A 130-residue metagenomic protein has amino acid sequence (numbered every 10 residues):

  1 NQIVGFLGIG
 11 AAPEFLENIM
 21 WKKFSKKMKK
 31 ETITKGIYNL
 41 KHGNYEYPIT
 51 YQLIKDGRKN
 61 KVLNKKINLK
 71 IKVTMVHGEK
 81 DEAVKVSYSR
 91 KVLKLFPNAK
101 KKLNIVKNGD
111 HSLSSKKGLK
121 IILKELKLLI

Functional and structural regions predicted by a protein language model:
N1-I49: Hydrolase active-site cap/lid region
E46-K66: Active-site nucleophile elbow and catalytic-triad environment of alpha/beta-hydrolase enzymes
N68-K70, M75-H77, D81: Short beta-strand/loop motif that positions the catalytic acidic residue of the alpha/beta-hydrolase fold
I71, K85-K94, G118: Short alpha-helix in the alpha/beta-hydrolase fold that links the catalytic acid
K80-V84, H111-S112: Acidic catalytic loop of the alpha/beta-hydrolase fold
F96-S112: Catalytic histidine neighborhood in serine/cysteine hydrolases with alpha/beta-hydrolase-type architecture
G109-I121: Catalytic histidine-centered segment of alpha/beta-hydrolase-like enzymes
E125-L129: C-terminal alpha-helix
